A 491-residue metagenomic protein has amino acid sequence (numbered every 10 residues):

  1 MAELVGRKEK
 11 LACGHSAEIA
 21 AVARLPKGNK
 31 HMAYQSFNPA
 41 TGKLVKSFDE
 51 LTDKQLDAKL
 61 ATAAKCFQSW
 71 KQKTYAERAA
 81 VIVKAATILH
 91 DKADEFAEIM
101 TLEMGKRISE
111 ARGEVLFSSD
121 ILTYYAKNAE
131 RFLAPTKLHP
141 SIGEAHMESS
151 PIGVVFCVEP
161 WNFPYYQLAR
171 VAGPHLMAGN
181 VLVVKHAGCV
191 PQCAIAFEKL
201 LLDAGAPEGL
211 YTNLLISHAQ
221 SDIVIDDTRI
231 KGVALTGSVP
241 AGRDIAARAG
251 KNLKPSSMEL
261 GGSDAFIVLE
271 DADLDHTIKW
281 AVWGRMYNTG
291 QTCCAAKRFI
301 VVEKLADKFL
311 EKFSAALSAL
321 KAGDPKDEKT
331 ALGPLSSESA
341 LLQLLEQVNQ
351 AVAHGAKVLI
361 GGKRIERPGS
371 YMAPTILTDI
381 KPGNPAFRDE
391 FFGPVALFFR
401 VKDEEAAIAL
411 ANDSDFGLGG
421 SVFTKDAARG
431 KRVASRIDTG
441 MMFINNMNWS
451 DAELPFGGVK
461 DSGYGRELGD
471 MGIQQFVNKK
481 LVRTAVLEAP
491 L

Functional and structural regions predicted by a protein language model:
L4-L11, H15, I19-E144: N-terminal Rossmann-like NAD(P)+-binding subdomain of aldehyde/semialdehyde dehydrogenases
T41-S47, I230, I267, K321 (+2 more regions): Conserved C-terminal structural/oligomerization subdomain of aldehyde/semialdehyde dehydrogenase
G42, R78, M100, L122 (+9 more regions): Residue-level signal for inorganic ion chemistry
V45, G205, P240-K381, I444 (+1 more regions): ALDH superfamily catalytic-core signature
K46-L51, C66-Q72, C157, F266-L269 (+5 more regions): Short, well-ordered beta-strand elements within core beta-sheets of diverse protein domains
F67, K71, A86-A93, A97 (+18 more regions): Structural signal for hydrophobic packing residues in well-ordered secondary-structure cores of soluble enzyme domains
A134-H276, V401: Rossmann-like NAD(P) dinucleotide-binding subdomain of oxidoreductase/dehydrogenase enzymes
